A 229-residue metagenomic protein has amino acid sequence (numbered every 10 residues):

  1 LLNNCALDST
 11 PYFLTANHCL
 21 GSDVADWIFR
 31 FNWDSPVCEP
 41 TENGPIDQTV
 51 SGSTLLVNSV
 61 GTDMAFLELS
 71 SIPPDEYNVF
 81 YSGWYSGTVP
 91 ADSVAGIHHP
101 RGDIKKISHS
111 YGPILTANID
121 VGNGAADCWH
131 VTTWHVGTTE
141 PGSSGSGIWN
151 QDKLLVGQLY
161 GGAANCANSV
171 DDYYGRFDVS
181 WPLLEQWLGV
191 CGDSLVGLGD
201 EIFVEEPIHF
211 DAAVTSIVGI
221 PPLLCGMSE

Functional and structural regions predicted by a protein language model:
L1-D127, V131-T132, P141: Serine endopeptidase catalytic core focused on the charge-relay Asp
L1-T10, G137-L159: Catalytic nucleophile loop of clan PA
N17-D26, D103-S108, H135-P141, L155-S180: Active-site loop architecture of trypsin-fold serine endopeptidases
A91-S93, G142-S143, D211, M227: Glycine-centered loop/turn motifs
V170-D211: A recurrent domain-boundary module in secreted/ectodomain proteins
P207-E229: Extracellular/luminal regions of secreted and cell-surface proteins that mediate adhesion/ECM remodeling
